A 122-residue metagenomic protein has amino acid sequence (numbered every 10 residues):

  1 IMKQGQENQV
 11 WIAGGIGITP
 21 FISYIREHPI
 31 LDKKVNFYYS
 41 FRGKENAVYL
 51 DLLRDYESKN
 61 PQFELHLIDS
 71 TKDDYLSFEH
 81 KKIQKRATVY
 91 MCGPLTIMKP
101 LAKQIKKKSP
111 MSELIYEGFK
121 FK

Functional and structural regions predicted by a protein language model:
I1-K122: FNR/FR-type flavoprotein reductase catalytic core
